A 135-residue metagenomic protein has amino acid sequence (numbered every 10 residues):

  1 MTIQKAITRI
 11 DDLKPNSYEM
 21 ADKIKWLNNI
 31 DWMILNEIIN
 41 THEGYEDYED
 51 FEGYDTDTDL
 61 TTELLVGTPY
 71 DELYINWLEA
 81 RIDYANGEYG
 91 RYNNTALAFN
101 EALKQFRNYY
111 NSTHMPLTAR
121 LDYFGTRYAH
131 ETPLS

Functional and structural regions predicted by a protein language model:
M1-E63, R107-S135: Conserved short "hinge" loops at termini or chain/domain junctions
P15-Y18, A85-G90: Charged, low-complexity interaction regions
W32-M33, P69, G90-R91: Surface-exposed peri-terminal alpha-helical interaction modules
E63-E72: Structural motif
E72-Y84: Short, hydrophobic/amphipathic alpha-helical patches that form generic packing surfaces within helical domains
Y89-Y92, N111: Short secondary-structure capping/junction motifs at helix and strand boundaries
N93-R107: Short secondary-structure subsegments characteristic of cysteine-rich extracellular domains
